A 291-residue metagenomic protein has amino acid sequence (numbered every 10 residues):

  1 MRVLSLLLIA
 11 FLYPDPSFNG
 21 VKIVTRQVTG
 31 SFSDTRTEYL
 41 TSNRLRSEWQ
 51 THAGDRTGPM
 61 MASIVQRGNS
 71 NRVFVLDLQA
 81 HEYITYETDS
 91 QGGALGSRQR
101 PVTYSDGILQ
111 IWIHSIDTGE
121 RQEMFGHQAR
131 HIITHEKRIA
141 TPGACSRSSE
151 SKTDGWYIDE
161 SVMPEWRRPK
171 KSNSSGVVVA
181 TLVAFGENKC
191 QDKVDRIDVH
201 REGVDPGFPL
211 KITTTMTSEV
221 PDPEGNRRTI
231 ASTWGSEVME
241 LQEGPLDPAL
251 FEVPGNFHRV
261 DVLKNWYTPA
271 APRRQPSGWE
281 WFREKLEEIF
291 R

Functional and structural regions predicted by a protein language model:
M1-L4, G126: Positively charged n-region of N-terminal signal peptides that target proteins for export
V3-F11: Sec-dependent N-terminal signal peptides
Y13-R291: Extended soluble regions of mature proteins
